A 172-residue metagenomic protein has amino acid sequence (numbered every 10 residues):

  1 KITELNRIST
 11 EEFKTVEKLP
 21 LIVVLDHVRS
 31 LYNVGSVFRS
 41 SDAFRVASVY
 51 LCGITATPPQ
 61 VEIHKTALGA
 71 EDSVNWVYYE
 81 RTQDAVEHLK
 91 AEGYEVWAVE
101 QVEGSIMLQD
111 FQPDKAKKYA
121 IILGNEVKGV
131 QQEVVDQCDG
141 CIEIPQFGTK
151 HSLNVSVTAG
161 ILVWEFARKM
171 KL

Functional and structural regions predicted by a protein language model:
K1-L172: Post-transcriptional modification and biogenesis factors for structured RNAs of the translation apparatus
